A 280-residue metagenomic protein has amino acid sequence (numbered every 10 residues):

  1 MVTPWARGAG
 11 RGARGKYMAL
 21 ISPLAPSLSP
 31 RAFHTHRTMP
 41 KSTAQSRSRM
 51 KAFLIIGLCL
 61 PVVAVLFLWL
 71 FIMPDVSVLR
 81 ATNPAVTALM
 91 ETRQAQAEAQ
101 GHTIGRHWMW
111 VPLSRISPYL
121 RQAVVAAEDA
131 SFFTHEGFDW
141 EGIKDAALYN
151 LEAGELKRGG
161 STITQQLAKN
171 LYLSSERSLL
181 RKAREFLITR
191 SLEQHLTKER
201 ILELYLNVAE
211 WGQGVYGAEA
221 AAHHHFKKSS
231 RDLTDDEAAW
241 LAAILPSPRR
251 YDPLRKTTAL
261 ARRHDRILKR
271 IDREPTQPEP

Functional and structural regions predicted by a protein language model:
G8-G15: Residue-identity detector for glycine
Y17-M50: N-terminal Lys/Arg-rich, disordered targeting/topogenic segments
M39-P280: Juxtamembrane regions of bacterial inner-membrane/periplasmic proteins, predominantly the peptidoglycan biogenesis
